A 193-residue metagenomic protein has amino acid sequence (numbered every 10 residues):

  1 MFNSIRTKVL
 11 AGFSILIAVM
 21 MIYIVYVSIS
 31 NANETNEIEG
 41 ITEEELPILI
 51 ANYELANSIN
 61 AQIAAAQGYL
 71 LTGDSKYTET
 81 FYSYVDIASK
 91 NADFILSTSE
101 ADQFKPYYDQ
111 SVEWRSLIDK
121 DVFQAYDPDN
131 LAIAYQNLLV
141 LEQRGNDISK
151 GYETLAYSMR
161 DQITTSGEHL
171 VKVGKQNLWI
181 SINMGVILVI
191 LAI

Functional and structural regions predicted by a protein language model:
M1-N3: Short, Lys/Arg-rich, polar N-terminal cytosolic tail immediately upstream of the first transmembrane signal-anchor
I5-N60, I95-S111, G145, S166-G167 (+1 more regions): Amphipathic alpha-helical segments and their boundaries
G12, I180, M184-I193: Cytosolic-side ends of inner-membrane transmembrane helices, especially those that anchor bacterial signal-transduction
I24-V27, G68, A192: Structural signal for membrane-spanning alpha-helices in multi-pass inner-membrane proteins, emphasizing helix cores
V27-S30, E34, S58-A61, A65 (+6 more regions): Amphipathic, well-ordered alpha-helical segments in soluble domains
I38-I41, L71, T78, L96-Y157 (+1 more regions): Polar/charged, Q/E/K-enriched amphipathic alpha-helical segments with strong coiled-coil propensity that act as
S75-L96: Alpha-helical segments in soluble extracytoplasmic regions
Y82, D93, E153, Y157-R160 (+4 more regions): Non-membrane, extended amphipathic alpha-helical rods used for dimerization/oligomeric scaffolding, tethering
